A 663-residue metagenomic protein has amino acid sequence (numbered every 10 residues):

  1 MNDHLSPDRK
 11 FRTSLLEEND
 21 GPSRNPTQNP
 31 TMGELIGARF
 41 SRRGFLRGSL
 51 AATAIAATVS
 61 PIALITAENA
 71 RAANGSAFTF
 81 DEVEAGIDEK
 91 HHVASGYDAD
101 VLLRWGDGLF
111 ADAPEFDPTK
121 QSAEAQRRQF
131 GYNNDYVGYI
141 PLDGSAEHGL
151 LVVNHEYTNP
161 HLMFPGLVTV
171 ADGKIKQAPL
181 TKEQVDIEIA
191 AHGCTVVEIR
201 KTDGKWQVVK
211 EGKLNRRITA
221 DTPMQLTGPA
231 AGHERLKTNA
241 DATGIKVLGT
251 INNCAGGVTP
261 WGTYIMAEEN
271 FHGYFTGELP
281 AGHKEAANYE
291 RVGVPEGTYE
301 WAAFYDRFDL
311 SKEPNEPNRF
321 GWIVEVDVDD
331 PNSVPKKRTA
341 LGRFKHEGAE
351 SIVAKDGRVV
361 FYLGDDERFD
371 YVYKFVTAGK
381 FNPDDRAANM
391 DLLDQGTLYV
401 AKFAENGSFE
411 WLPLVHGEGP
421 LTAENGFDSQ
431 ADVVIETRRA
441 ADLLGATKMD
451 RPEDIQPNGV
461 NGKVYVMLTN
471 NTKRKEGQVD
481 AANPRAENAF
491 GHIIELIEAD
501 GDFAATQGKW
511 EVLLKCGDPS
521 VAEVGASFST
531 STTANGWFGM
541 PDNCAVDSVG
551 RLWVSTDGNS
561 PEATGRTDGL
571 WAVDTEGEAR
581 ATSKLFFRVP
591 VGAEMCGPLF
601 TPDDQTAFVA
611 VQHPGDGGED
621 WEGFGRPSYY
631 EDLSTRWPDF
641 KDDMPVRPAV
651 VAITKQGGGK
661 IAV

Functional and structural regions predicted by a protein language model:
M1-F40: N-terminal secretory signal peptides
A38, G44-E68: N-terminal export signals
G75-N253, G257-P260, M266-N270, G282-E285 (+6 more regions): Long, well-ordered hydrophobic secondary-structure segments characteristic of membrane-embedded and membrane-proximal
K90-V101, P114-A125, G204-G244, V326-R343 (+4 more regions): Blade-edge beta-strand/turn elements of extracellular beta-propeller and related beta-sheet repeat scaffolds
A125-Y139, A242-A255, L443-D454, S529-A545 (+1 more regions): Signature of short aromatic-glycine-proline-rich micro-motifs recurring in repeat-based ectodomains
P141-G144, T259-P260, V353-D356, G459-V460 (+2 more regions): Residue-level detector of Asp-centered blade-edge/turn motifs that repeat once per structural unit in beta-propeller
K182-Q184, K205-R217, D370-A440, L444-T447 (+7 more regions): Beta-propeller fold recognition
T533-E576: Loop/turn-rich, solvent-exposed surfaces of beta-rich toroidal or solenoidal domains
